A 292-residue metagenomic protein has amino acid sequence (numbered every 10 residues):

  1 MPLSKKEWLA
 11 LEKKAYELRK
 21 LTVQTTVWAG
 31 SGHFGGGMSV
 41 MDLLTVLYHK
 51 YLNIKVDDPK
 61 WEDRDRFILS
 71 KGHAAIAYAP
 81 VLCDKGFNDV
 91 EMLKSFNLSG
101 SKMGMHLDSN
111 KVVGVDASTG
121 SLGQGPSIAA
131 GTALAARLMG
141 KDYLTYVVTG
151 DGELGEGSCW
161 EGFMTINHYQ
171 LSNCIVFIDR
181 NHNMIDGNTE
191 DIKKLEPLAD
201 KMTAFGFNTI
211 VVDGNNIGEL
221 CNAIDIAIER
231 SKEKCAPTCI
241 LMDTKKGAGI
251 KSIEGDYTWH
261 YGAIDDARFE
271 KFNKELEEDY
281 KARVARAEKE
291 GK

Functional and structural regions predicted by a protein language model:
M1-L18: N-terminal hydrophobic or amphipathic helices/low-complexity stretches enriched in small/hydrophobic/Pro/Gly
A15-S31, D179-N181: N-terminal capping segment at the start of a domain
T25-T26, M38-H168: Cofactor-binding active-site loop characterized by glycine-rich and histidine/acidic residues
D65-F67, Y143-V147, C174, K234-M242: Generic beta-sheet signal
H73-A74, R180-H182, N216, D243-G247: Glycine-rich beta-alpha junction loops
K85, I192, E254-T258: Short secondary-structure boundary/capping segments
G114, S118-S121, P126-S231: Thiamine diphosphate
I217-K292: Glycine/aspartate-rich loop-and-adjacent alpha/beta segment that forms the canonical ThDP
